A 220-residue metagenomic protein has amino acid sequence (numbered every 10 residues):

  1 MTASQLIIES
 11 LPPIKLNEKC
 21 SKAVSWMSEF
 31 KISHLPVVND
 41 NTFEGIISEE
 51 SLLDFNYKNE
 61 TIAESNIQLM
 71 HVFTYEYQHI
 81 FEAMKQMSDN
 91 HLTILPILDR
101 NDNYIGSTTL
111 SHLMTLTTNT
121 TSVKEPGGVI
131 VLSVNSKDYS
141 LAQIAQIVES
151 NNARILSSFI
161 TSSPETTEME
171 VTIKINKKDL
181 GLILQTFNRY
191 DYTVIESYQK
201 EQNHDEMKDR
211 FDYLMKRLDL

Functional and structural regions predicted by a protein language model:
M1-S10, G45-D89, R100, Y104-E165 (+2 more regions): Tandem CBS (Bateman) regulatory domains
A3-S4, K15, K22, K31-H34: Alpha-helical/coil-rich non-catalytic "connector" segments in signaling and regulatory proteins
E18-S25, H79-M84: Short, basic/aromatic recognition patches
E29-I32, N90-L92: Short, small/polar residue-rich loop motifs at catalytic or cofactor-binding pockets
V38, L98-D99: Core beta-strand residues in small-molecule sensory/regulatory alpha/beta domains
T166-K178, K200: Short basic, glycine-rich beta-strand/loop surfaces that mediate nucleic-acid
I175-K178, D205-L220: Short, low-order "capping/linker" segments at domain edges
